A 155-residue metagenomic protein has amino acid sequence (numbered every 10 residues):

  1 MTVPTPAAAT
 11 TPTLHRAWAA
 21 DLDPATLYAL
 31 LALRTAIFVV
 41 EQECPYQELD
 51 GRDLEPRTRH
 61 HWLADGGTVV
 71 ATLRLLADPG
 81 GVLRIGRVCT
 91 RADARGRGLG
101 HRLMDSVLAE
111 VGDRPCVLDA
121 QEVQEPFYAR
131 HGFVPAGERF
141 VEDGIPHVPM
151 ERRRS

Functional and structural regions predicted by a protein language model:
T2-E55, H60-T68: Short amphipathic alpha-helix that is part of the acyltransferase structural core
E55, P79-G81, E142-P146: Short acidic/glycine-enriched loop/turn segments that link adjacent beta-strands
W62, T68-A77, V82-C89: Conserved beta-strand in the GNAT
T90, G96-A109: Conserved acetyl-CoA-binding loop-helix of GNAT-fold acetyltransferases
M104, A109-E122: Conserved GNAT acetyl-CoA-binding A-motif
E122-P146: Conserved active-site alpha-helix within GNAT-family acetyltransferase domains
M150: C-terminal binding/interaction regions
